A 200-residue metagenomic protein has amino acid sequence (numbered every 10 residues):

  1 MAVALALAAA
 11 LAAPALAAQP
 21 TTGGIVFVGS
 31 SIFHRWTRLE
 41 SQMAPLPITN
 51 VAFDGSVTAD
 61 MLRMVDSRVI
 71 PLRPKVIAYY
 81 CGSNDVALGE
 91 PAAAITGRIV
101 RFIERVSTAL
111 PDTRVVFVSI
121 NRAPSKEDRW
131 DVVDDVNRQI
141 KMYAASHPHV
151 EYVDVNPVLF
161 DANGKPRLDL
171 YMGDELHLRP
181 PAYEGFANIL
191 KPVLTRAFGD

Functional and structural regions predicted by a protein language model:
M1-V28, I32-A44, P71-L72, T108 (+2 more regions): N-terminal secretory targeting modules
Q19-R101, P124-D134, R138: Conserved SGNH/GDSL esterase-like catalytic core that processes O-acyl groups on lipids and polysaccharides
L46, K75-V76, T113, H147-V150 (+1 more regions): Secondary-structure boundary/capping positions in well-ordered alpha/beta enzyme cores
V51, V118, V153-N156: Conserved beta-strand termini and adjacent loop/short-helix elements that scaffold enzyme active sites in alpha/beta
Y80, V118-S119: Alpha/beta-hydrolase-fold catalytic nucleophile elbow
T96-V118, D135-V150: Charged, glycine-enriched surface loops/patches that mediate electrostatic binding to polyanionic ligands
P124-D200: Catalytic His-Asp segment of secreted/periplasmic serine-dependent ester chemistry enzymes
